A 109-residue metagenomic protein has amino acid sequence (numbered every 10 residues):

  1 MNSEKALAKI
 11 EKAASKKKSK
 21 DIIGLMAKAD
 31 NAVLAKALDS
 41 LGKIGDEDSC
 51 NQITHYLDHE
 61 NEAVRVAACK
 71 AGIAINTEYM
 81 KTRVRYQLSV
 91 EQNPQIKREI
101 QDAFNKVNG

Functional and structural regions predicted by a protein language model:
E4-E11, I23-A27, A35-D39, T54 (+2 more regions): Amphipathic alpha-helical repeat scaffolds
K9-K12, S40, A71-A74, E78 (+2 more regions): Core register positions within helices of long alpha-helical scaffolds
A13-M26, I44-D58, T77-S89, G109: Amphipathic alpha-helical scaffolding segments comprising HEAT/armadillo-like alpha-solenoid repeats
A29-D30, E60-N61, Q92-N93: Short inter-helical turns and helix N-cap capping residues of alpha-solenoid HEAT/ARM repeat scaffolds
D30-D48: Generic amphipathic, hydrophobic interface segment in small proteins and small subunits
E62-A71: Mid-chain, well-packed structural core segment of small domains
S89, N93-G109: Eukaryotic acidic, Ser/Thr-rich intrinsically disordered low-complexity regions
